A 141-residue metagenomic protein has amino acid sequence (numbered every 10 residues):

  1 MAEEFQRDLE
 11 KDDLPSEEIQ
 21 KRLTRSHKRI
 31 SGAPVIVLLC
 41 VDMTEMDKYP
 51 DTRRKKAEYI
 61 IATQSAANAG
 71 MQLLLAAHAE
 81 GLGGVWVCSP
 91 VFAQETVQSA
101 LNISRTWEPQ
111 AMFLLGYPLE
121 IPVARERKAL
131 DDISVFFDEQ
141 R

Functional and structural regions predicted by a protein language model:
M1-A66: Glycine/small-residue-rich phosphate/adenosyl-binding loop
K28-S31, I103-R105, E126-R127: Solvent-exposed alpha-helices and their adjacent loops that cap or buttress functional pockets in soluble metabolic
G32-V35, L82, R105-P109: Short coil/turn connectors at secondary-structure junctions
V37, M43, R54-A100: Small-aliphatic-rich amphipathic alpha-helix that forms the alpha element of a beta-alpha
M46, A93, I121: Flexible, glycine-rich phosphate/dinucleotide-binding loops and adjacent beta-alpha linkers at cofactor/substrate
K48-T52, T96, R125-E126: A short secondary-structure junction signal
V97-L115: Short, conserved aromatic-histidine micro-motifs
Q110-R141: C-terminal helix-cap and adjacent tail motif
